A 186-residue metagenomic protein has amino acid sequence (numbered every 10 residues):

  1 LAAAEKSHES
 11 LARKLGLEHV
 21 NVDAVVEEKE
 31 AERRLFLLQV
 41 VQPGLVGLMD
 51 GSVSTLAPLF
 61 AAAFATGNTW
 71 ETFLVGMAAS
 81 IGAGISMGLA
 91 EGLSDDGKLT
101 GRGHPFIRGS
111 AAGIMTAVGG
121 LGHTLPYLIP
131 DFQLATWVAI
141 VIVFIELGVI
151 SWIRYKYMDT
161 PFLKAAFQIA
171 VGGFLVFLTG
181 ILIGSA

Functional and structural regions predicted by a protein language model:
L1-Q42, G67-W70, A78, S94 (+1 more regions): Non-heme di-metal
L35-V40, G97-F106, L128-Q133: Short juxtamembrane and helix-loop transition motifs at transmembrane-helix boundaries in membrane proteins
Q42-G51, I107-M115, Q168-L175: Select subsegments of transmembrane alpha-helices in polytopic membrane proteins, especially boundary-proximal
G51-P58, A112-H123: Core segments of transmembrane alpha-helices that mediate helix-helix packing or line hydrophobic substrate/ligand
T55-D96: Selected alpha-helical membrane-embedding segments in polytopic membrane proteins
L59-V75, T124-A135, I181-A186: Helix-coil boundary and interhelical linker segments in multi-pass alpha-helical membrane proteins
G76-G82, Q133-I145: Structural signature of hydrophobic alpha-helical transmembrane segments
S151-L175: Interfacial loop-to-transmembrane junctions
